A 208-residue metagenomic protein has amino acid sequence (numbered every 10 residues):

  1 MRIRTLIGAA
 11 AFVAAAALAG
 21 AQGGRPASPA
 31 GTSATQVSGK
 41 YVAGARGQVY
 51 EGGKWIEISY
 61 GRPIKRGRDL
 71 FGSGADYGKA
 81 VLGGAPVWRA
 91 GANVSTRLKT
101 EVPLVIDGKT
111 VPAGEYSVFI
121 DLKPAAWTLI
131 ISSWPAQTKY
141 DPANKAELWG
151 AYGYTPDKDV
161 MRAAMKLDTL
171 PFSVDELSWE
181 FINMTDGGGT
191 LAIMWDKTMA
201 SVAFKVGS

Functional and structural regions predicted by a protein language model:
M1-A10: Bacterial N-terminal signal peptides that target proteins for export
A14-A16: N-terminal signal peptide c-region/cleavage motif recognized by signal peptidases
G20-P112, S117-S208: Targeting-peptide/extracellular-domain and disordered-appendage signature
